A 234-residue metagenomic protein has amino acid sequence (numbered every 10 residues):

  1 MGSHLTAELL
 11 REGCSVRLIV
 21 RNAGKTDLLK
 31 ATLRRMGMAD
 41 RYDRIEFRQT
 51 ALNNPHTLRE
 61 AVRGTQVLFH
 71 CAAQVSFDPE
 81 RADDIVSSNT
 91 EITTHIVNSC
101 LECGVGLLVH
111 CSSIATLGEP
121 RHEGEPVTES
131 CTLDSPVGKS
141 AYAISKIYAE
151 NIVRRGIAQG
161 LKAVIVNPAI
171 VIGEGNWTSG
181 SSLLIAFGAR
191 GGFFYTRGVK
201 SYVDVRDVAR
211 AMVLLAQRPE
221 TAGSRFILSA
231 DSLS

Functional and structural regions predicted by a protein language model:
G2-S3: N-terminal Rossmann-fold NAD(P) dinucleotide-binding loop
S15, A82-D83, S87-A141: Conserved Rossmann-fold NAD(P)-dependent oxidoreductase catalytic core, especially the SDR/UDP-sugar
V20-D40: Glycine-rich phosphate-binding loop and adjoining beta1-alpha1-beta2 segment of Rossmann-like nucleotide-binding folds
R34-E91: NAD(P)H-binding glycine-rich loop region in Rossmannoid oxidoreductase-like domains and their noncatalytic homologs
V137-V164: Active-site Tyr-X1-5-Lys
I157-S201: NAD(P)-dependent short-chain dehydrogenase/reductase
I185-F193, G198-L233: Alpha-helical substrate-binding/gating segment
